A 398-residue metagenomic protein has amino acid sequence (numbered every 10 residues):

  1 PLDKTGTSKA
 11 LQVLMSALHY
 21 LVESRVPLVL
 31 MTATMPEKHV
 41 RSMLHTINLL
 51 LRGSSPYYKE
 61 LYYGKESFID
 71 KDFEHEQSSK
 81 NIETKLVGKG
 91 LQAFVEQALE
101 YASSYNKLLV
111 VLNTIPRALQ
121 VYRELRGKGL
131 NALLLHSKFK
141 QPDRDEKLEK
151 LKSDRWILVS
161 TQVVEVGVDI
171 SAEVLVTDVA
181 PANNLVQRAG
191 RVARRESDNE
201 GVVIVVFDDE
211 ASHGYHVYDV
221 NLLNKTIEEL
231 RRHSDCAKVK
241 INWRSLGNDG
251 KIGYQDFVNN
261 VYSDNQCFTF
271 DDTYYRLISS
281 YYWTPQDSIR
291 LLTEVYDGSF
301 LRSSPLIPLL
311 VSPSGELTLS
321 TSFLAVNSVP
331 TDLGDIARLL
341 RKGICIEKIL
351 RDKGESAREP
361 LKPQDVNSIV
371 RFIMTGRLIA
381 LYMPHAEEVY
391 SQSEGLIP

Functional and structural regions predicted by a protein language model:
P1-V13, A17-T46: Conserved helicase ATPase motor motifs in RecA-like P-loop NTPase domains
S24-V29, K107, D154-I157: Loop/turn-to-beta-strand initiation segments
V29-A33, K107-N113, L135: Conserved RecA-like ASCE P-loop NTPase motor core of nucleic-acid helicases/translocases
M31-M35, N113-I115, S160-V163, V179: A short beta-strand-to-loop transition that corresponds to the Sensor-1 phosphate-sensing loop of AAA+ P-loop ATPases
E37-A102: Interdomain hinge/linker at the junction between the two RecA-like core domains of SF2 helicases
V40, E96-L99, S103, Q120-L130 (+2 more regions): C-terminal helicase lobe and adjacent C-terminal extensions/tails of nucleic-acid helicase motors
K152-E165: Conserved two-lobed SF2 helicase motor
V164-V179, G201-V205: A short beta-strand element within the Helicase C-terminal
